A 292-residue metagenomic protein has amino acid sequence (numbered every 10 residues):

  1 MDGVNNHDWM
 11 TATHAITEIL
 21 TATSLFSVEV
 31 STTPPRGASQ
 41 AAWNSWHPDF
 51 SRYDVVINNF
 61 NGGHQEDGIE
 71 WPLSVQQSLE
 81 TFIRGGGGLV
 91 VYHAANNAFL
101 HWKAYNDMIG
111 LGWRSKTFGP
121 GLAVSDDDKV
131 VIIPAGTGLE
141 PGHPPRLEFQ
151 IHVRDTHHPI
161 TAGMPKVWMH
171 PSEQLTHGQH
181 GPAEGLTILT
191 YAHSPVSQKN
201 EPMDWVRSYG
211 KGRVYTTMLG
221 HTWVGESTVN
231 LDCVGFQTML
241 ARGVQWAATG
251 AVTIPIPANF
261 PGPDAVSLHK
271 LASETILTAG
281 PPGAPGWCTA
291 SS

Functional and structural regions predicted by a protein language model:
D2-F99, C288: Helical hinge/lid and interdomain linker segments adjacent to catalytic or ligand-binding clefts that mediate domain
G3-N5, H93, G136-L139, P144-E148 (+1 more regions): Active-site rim elements
W9, T13, W102, P144-R146 (+3 more regions): A structural signal for well-ordered alpha-helical scaffolds and beta->alpha junctions
T17, E80, N106, T161 (+2 more regions): Non-transmembrane alpha-helical segments in soluble domains of secreted/periplasmic/extracellular proteins
T21-E29, Q40-A41, L111, D126-R213 (+1 more regions): Catalytic beta-strand/loop cores that center a nucleophilic Ser/Cys/Thr and support acyl-enzyme chemistry
A22, P195-M203, S208-S292: Extracellular ligand-binding/catalytic regions of CAZymes and related secreted enzymes and adhesion modules
E29, Y92, T117, P255-P257: Short, hydrophobic secondary-structure boundary micro-motifs
G62-P159: A glycine-rich, often tryptophan-bearing local segment used as a flexible ligand/cofactor-contacting loop or short
